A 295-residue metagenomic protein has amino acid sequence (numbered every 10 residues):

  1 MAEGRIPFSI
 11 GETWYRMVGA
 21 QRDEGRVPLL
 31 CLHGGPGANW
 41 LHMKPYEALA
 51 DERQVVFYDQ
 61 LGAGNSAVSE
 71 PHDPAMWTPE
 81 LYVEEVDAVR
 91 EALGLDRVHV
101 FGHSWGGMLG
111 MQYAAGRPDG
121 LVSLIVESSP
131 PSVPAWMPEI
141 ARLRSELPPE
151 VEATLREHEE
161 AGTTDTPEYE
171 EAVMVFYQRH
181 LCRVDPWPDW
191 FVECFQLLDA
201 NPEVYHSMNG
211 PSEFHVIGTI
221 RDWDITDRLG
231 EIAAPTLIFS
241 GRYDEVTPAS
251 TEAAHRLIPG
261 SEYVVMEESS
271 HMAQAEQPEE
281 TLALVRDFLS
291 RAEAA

Functional and structural regions predicted by a protein language model:
M1-E12: N-terminal cap/lid segment of alpha/beta-hydrolase-fold proteins
G11-P71, A75: Conserved HGGG/HGGXW glycine-rich cap/lid loop of the alpha/beta-hydrolase fold
F57-W105, A283: Active-site loop/oxyanion-hole signature of alpha/beta-hydrolase fold enzymes
E91-R97, P118-D119, A233-A234, G260: Active-site acidic short loop of glycosyltransferases
D96-E139: Conserved hydrolase catalytic core segment
S145-A234: Alpha/beta-hydrolase
T219-S269: Conserved loop-alpha-helix segment in the C-terminal half of the alpha/beta-hydrolase fold that carries the catalytic
G260-A295: Catalytic active-site module of serine/aspartate enzymes centered on a nucleophile-bearing elbow/loop
